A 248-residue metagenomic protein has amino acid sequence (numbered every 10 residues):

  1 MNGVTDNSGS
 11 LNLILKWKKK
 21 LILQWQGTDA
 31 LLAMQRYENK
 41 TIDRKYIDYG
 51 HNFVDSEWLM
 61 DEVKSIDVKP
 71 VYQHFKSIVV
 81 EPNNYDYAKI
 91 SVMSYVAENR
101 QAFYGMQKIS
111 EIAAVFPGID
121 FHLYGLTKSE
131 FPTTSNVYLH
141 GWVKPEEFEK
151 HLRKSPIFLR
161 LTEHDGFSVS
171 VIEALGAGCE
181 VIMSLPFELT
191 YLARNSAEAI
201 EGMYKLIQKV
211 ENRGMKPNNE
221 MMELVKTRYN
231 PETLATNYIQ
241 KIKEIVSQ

Functional and structural regions predicted by a protein language model:
I14-A33, F53: Active-site proximal beta-strand in glycosyltransferases
G27, Y72-N83, T127-S129: Short beta-strand->alpha-helix junction loop in the catalytic core of nucleotide-activated group-transfer enzymes
R36-K40, R44-P70: A short, active-site helix/loop in glycosyltransferases that binds the activated sugar's phosphate group
N83-Y104, S110-F116: Conserved donor-binding/catalytic core segment of Leloir-type glycosyltransferases
L126-T127, V137-L152: Conserved active-site histidine-acidic residue motif and adjacent donor-binding/catalytic loop of glycosyltransferases
E163: Aromatic "clamp/platform" in nucleotide-sugar-dependent glycosyltransferases that forms part of the donor/acceptor
V171, E180-M183: Short hydrophobic beta-strand element within catalytic cores of glycosyltransferases and related nucleotide-activated
A197, E211-Q248: A charged, aromatic-enriched C-terminal amphipathic alpha-helix characteristic of glycosyltransferases across folds
